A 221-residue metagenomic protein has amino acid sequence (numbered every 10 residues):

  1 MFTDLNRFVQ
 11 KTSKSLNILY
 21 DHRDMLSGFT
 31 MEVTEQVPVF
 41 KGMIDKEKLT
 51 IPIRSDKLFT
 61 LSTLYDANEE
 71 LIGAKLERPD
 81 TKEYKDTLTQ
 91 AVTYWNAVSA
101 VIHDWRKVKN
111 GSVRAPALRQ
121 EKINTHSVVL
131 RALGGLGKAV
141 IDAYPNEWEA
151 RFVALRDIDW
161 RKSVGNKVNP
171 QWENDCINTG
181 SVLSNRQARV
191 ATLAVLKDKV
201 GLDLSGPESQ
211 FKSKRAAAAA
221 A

Functional and structural regions predicted by a protein language model:
M1-A221: Accessory terminal alpha-helical modules
